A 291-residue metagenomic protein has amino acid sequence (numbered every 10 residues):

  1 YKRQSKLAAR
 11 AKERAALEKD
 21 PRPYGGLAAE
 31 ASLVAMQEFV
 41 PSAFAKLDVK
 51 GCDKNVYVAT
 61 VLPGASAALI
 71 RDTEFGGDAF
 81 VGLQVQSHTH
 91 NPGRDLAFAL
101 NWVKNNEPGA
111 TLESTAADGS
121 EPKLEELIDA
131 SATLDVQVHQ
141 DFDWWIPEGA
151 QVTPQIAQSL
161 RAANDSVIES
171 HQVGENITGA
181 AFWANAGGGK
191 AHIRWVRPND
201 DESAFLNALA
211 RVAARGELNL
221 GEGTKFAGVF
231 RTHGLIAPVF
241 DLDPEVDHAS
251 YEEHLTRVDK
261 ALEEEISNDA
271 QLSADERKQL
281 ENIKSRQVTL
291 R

Functional and structural regions predicted by a protein language model:
Y1: Conserved small/polar residues in nucleotide/adenosyl-binding loops
Q4: Arg/Lys-rich, low-complexity, intrinsically disordered N-terminal tails that contact nucleic acids
E13-R71, A132-L160: Short Lys/Arg-enriched alpha/beta "domain-start" segment
T73-G189: Internal, hydrophobic cores of structured domains that mediate oligomerization or house catalytic pockets within large
A180-F182, I193, G228: Intrinsically disordered, Ser/Thr/Pro-rich regulatory regions of eukaryotic transcription factors and other regulatory
W195-D200, F240-P244: Short beta-strand-to-loop capping motifs
N199-R231: Short, internal acidic amphipathic alpha-helical interface segments that mediate docking to partner proteins
G223-R291: Alpha-helical oligomerization segments
